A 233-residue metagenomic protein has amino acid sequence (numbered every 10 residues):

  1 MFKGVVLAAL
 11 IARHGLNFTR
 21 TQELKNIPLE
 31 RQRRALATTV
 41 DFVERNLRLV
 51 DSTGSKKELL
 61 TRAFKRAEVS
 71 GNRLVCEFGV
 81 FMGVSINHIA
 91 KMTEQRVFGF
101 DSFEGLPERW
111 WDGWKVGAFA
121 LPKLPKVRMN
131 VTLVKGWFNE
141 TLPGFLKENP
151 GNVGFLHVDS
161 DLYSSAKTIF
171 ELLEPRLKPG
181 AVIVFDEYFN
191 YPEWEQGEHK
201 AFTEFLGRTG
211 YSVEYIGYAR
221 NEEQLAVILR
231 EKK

Functional and structural regions predicted by a protein language model:
K3-C76, I86: Class I SAM-dependent methyltransferase Rossmann-like catalytic core, especially the SAM/SAH-binding loop
F42, L47, V69-K233: S-adenosylmethionine/decaboxylated-SAM
